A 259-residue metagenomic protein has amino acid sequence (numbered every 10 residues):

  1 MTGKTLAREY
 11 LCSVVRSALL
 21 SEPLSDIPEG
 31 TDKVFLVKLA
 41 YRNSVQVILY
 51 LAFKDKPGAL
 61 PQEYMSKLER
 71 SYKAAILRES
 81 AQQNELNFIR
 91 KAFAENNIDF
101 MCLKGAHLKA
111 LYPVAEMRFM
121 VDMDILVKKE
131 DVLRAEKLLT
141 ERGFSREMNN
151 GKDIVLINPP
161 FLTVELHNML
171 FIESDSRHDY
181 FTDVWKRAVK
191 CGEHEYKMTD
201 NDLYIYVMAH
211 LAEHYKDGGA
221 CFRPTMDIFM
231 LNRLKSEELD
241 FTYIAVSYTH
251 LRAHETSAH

Functional and structural regions predicted by a protein language model:
M1-V121, V127-S257: Conserved NTP-donor binding/palm subdomain of two-metal-ion nucleotidyltransferases/polymerases, i.e., the charged
